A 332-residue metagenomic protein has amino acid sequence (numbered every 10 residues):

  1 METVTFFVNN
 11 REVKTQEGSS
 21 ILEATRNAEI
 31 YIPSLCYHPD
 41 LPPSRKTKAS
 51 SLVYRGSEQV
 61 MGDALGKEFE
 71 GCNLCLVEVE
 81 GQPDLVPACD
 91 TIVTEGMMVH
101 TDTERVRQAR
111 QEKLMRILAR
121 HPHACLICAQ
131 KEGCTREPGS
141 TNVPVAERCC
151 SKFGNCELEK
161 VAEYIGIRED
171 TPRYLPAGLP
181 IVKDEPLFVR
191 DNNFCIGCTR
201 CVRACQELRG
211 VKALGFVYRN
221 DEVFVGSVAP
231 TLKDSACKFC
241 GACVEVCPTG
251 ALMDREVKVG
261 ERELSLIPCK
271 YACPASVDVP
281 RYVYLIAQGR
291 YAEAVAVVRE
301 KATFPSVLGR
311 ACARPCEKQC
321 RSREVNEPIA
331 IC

Functional and structural regions predicted by a protein language model:
E2-C332: Ferredoxin-type iron-sulfur electron-transfer modules and their immediate structural context
